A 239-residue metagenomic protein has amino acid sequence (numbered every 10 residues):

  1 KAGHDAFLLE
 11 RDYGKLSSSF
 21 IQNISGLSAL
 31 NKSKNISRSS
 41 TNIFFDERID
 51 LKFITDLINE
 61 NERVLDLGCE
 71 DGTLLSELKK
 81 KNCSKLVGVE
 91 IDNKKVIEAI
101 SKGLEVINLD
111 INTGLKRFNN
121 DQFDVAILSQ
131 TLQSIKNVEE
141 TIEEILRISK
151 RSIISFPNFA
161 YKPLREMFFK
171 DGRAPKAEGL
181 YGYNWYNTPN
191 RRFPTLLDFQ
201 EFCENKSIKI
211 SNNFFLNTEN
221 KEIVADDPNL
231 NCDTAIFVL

Functional and structural regions predicted by a protein language model:
E10, E140-E144, R151-V238: S-adenosyl-L-methionine-dependent methyltransferase catalytic module, highlighting the catalytic core
S33-E47: Class I SAM-dependent methyltransferase Rossmann-like catalytic core, especially the SAM/SAH-binding loop
F45-N61: Conserved alpha-helix/loop element of class I SAM-dependent methyltransferases that forms part of the SAM/SAH-binding
G68-E70: Class I SAM-dependent methyltransferase "Motif I" SAM/SAH-binding loop
T73, E77-G114: Class I SAM-dependent methyltransferase SAM/SAH-binding core
G114-N120: Short conserved loop adjoining the S-adenosyl-L-methionine
I127-K136: A short SAM/SAH-binding and catalytic strip from SAM-dependent methyltransferases
